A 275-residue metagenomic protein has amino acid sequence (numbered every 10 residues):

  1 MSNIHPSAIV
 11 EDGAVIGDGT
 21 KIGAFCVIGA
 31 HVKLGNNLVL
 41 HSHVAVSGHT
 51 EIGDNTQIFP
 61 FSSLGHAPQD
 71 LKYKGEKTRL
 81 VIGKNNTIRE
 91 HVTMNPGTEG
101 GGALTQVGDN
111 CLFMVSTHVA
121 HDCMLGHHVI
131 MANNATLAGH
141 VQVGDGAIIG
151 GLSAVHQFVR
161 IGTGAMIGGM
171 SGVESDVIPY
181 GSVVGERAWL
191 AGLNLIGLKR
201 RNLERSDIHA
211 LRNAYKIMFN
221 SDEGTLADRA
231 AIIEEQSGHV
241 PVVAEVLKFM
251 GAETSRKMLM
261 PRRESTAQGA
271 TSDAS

Functional and structural regions predicted by a protein language model:
M1-S7, D12-G13, D18-G19, N55 (+6 more regions): Terminal amphipathic alpha-helical/low-complexity segments used for targeting or macromolecular assembly
S2-W189: Structural signal for interior beta-strand "rungs" in well-ordered beta-sheet cores of soluble enzyme domains
